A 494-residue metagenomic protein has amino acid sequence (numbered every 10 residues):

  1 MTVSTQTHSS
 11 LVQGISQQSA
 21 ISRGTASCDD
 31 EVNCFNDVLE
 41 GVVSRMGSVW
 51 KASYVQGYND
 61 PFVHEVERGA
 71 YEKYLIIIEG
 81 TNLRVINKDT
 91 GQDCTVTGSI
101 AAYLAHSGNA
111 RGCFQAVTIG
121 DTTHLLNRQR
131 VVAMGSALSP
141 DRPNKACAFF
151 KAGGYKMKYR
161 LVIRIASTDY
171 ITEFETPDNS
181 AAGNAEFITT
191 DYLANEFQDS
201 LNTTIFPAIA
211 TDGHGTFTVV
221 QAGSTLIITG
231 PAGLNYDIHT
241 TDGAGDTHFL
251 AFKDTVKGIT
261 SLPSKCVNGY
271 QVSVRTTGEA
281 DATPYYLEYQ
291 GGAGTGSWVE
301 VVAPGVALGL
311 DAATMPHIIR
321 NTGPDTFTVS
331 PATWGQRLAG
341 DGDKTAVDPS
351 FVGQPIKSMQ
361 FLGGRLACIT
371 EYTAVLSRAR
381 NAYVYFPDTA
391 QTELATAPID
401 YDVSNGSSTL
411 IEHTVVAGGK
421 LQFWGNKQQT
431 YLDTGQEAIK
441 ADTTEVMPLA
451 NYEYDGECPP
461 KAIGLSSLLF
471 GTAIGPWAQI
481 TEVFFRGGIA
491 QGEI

Functional and structural regions predicted by a protein language model:
M1-Q92, K265-S358, L362-L410, T472-G492: N-terminal beta-propeller domains
G57-G69, Y103-T118, P355-S358, T409-H413 (+1 more regions): Repeated scaffold domains used in trafficking and secretory/extracellular systems, primarily beta-propellers
Y71-K73, G120-D121, G363-G364, G418-G419 (+1 more regions): Short coil/turn segments that connect the beta-strands within blades of beta-propeller domains
T90-T97, T168-E173: Surface-exposed loop/edge segments in extracytoplasmic proteins
A105, C113-Q115, T122, R128 (+2 more regions): Long, charge-dense tracts
R111-V132, L421-W424, T430-Y431: Elongated alpha-helical scaffolds
T373, D402-I494: Beta-sheet-dominated scaffold domains
